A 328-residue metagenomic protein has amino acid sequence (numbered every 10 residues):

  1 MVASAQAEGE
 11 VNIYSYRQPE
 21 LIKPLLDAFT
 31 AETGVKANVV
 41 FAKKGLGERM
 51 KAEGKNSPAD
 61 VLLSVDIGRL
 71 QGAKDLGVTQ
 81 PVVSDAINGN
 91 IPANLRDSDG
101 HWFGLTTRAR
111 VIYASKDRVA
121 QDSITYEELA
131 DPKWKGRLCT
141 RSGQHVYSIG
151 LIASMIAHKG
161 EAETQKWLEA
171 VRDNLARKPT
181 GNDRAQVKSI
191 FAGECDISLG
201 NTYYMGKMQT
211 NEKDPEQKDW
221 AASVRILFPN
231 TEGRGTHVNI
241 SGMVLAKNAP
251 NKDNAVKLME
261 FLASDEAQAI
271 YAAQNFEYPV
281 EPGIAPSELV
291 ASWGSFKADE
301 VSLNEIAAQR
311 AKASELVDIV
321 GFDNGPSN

Functional and structural regions predicted by a protein language model:
A5-Q71: Early extracytoplasmic/lumenal segment of secretory-pathway proteins
Y14-R17, S98-D99, A114-K116, Q121 (+3 more regions): Short beta-strand->loop
S57-L62, Q80-I112, E127: A structural signal for short loop-to-beta-strand junctions that line the ligand-binding cleft of periplasmic/secreted
I67-V78, D97-I124, I152-A153, V238-V244: Periplasmic solute-binding protein
D117-I124, I156-Q165, A249-A255: Short helix-loop capping/hinge motifs at secondary-structure junctions, enriched in acidic/polar residues
Y147, S154, H158-P229: Ligand-binding pocket segment of bilobal, Venus flytrap-like solute-binding proteins
S241-V301: Mature extracytoplasmic/periplasmic domains
D299-N328: Conserved C-terminal helix/tail region of periplasmic/extracytoplasmic solute-binding proteins
